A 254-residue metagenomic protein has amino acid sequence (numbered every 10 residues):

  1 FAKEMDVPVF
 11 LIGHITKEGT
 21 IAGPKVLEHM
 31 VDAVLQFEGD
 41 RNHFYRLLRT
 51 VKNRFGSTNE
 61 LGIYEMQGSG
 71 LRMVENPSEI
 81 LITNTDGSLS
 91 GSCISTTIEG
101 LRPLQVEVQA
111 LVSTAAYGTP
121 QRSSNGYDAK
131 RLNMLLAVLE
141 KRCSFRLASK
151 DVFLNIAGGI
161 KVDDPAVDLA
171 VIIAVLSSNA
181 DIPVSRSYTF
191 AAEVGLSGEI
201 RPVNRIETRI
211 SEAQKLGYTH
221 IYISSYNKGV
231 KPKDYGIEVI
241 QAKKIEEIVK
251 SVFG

Functional and structural regions predicted by a protein language model:
F1-K25, H29-G254: Peripheral, non-AAA+ core regions of ATP-driven protein-machinery
